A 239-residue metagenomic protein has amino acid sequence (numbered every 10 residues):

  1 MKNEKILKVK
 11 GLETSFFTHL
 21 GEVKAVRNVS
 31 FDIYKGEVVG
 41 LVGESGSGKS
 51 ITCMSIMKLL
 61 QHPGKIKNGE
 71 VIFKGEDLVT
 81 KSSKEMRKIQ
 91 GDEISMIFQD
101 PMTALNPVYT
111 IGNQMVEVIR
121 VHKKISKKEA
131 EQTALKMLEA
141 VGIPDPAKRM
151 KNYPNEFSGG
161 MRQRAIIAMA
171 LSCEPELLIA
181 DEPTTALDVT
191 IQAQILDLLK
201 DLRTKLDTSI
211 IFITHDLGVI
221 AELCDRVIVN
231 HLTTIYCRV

Functional and structural regions predicted by a protein language model:
K2-I6, S15-N28, L59-K65, S82-E85 (+2 more regions): A short, flexible loop at the N-terminus of ABC-type nucleotide-binding domains that lies
V42-G43: The feature captures the beta-strand-to-loop junction immediately N-terminal to the Walker
I66-D77: Conserved ABC transporter NBD signature motif
D77, E129-K148: Conserved ABC ATPase "signature" region
S172-E176: A short, proline-enriched helix->beta-strand linker immediately N-terminal to the Walker B motif in ABC-type P-loop
A193-D207: Helical segment within the ABC ATPase nucleotide-binding domain
I220-E222: A short, surface-exposed alpha-helical micro-motif characterized by mixed small hydrophobic and charged/polar residues
